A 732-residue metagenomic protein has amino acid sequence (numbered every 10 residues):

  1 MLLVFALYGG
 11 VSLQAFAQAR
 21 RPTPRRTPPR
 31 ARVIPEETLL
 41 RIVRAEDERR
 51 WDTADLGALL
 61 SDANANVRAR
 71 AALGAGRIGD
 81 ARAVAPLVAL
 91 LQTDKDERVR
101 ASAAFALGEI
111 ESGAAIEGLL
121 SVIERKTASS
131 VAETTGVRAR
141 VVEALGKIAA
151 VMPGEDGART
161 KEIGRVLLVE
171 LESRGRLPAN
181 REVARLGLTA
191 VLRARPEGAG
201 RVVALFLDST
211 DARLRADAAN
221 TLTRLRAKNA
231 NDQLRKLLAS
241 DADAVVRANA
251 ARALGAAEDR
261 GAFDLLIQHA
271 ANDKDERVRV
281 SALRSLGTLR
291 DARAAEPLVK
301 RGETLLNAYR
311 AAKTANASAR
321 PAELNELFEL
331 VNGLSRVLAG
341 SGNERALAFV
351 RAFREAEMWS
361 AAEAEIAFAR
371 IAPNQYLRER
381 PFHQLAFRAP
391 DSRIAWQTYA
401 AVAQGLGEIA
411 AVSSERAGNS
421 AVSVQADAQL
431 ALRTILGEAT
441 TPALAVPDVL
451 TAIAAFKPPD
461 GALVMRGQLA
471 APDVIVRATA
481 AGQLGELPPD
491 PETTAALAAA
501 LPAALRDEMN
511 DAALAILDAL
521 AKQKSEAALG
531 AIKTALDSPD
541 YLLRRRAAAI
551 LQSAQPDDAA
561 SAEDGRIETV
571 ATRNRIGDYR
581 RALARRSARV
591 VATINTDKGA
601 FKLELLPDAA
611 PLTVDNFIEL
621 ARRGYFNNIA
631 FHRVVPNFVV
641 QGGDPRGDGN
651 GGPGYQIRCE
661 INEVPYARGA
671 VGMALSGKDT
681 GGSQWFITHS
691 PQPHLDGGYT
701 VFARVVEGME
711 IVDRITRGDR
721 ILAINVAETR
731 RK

Functional and structural regions predicted by a protein language model:
M1-S12: Bacterial N-terminal signal peptides
R20-R26, E48-S61, D80-Q92, S112-A128 (+12 more regions): Amphipathic alpha-helical scaffolding segments comprising HEAT/armadillo-like alpha-solenoid repeats
R32-E46, A69-A72, A104, K147-E155 (+10 more regions): Boundary/linker elements of alpha-helical solenoid repeat scaffolds
L40-V43, G76, G108, E124 (+15 more regions): Structural signature of alpha-helical solenoid repeat scaffolds
R50, A65-N66, A81, K95-R98 (+21 more regions): Alpha-helix N-cap/helix-start positions at coil->helix boundaries
R70, P86, S102, G118 (+28 more regions): Alpha-solenoid helical repeat scaffolds
T135-A204, D211-D217, V245, R277-V278 (+5 more regions): Solenoidal tandem-repeat scaffolds enriched in leucines and small polar residues
G467, I475, E486, P491-A495 (+2 more regions): Cyclophilin-like peptidyl-prolyl cis-trans isomerases
